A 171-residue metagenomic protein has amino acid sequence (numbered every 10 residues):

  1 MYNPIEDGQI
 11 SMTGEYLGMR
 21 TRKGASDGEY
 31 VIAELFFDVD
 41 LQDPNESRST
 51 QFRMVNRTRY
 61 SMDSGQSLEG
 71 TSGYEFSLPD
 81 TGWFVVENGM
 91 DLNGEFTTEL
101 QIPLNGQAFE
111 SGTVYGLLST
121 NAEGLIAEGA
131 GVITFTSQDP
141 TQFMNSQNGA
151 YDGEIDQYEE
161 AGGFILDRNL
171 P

Functional and structural regions predicted by a protein language model:
M1-P171: Mature soluble binding/inhibitory domains
